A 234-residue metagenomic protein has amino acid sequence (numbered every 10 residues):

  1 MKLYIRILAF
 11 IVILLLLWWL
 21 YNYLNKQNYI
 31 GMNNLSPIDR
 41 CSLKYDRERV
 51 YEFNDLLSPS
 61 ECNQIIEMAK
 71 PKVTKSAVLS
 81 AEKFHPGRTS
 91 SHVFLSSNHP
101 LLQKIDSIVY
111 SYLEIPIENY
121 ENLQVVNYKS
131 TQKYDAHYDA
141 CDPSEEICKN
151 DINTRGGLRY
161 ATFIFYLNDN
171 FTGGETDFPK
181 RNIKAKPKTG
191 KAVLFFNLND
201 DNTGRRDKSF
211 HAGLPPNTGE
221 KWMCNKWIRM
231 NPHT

Functional and structural regions predicted by a protein language model:
K2-L194, L198-T234: Fe(II)/2-oxoglutarate oxygenase catalytic core
